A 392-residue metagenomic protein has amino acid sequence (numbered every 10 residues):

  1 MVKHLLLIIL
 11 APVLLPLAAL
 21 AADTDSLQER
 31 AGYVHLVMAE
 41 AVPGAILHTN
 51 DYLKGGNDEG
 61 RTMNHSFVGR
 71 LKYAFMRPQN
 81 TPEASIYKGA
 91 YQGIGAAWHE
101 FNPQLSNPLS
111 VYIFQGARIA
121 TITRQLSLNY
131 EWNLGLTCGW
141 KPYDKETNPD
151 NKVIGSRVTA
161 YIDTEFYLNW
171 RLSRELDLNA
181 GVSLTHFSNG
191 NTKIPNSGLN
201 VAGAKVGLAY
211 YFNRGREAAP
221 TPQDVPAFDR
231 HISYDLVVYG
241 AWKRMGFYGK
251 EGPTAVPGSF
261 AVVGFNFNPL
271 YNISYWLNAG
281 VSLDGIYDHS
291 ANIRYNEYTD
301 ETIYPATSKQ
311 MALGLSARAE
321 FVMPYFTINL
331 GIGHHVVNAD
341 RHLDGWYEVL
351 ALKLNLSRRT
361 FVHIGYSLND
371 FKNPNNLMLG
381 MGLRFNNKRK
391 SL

Functional and structural regions predicted by a protein language model:
R30, H35-G60, T81-S85, I122-L172 (+3 more regions): Outer-membrane beta-barrel translocator/channel fold
A31-V37, I86-Q92, R124-Y130, R174-L178 (+6 more regions): Outer-envelope beta-barrel architecture signal
Y33, M63-G69, L105-V111, L126 (+8 more regions): Residues that define the transmembrane beta-barrel architecture of outer-membrane proteins
V37-A45, A96-W98, Y130-C138, A180-H186 (+6 more regions): Transmembrane beta-barrel strands of outer-membrane/channel proteins
A39, G69-F75, I113-I119, W132-L136 (+9 more regions): Residues on the lipid-exposed face of transmembrane beta-strands in outer-membrane beta-barrel proteins
I46-V68, R244-F265: Surface-exposed strand-loop-strand hairpins of Gram-negative outer-membrane beta-barrel proteins
N80-P82, W170, R174-L178, R214-E217 (+4 more regions): Repeated loop/turn-to-beta-strand initiation elements of outer-membrane beta-barrel proteins
N200-T221, P374-L392: Outer-membrane beta-barrel "beta-signal"
